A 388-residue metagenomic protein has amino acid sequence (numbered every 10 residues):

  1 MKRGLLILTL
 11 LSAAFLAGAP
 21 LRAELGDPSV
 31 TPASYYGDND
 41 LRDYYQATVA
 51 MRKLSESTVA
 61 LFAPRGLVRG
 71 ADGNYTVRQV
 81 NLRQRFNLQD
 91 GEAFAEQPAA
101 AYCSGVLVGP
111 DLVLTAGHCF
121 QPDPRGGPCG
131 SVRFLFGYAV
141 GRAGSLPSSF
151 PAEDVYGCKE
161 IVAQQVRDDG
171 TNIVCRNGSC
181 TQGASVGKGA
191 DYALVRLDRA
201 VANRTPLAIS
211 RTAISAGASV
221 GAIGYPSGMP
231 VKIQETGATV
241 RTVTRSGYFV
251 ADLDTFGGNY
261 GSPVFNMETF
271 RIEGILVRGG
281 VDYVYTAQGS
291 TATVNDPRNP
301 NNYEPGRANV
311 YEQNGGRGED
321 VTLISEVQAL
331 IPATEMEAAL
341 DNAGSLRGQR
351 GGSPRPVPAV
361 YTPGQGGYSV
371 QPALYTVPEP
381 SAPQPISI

Functional and structural regions predicted by a protein language model:
I7-F15: Bacterial N-terminal signal peptides
A19-A23: Sec/Tat signal peptide C-region and signal peptidase I cleavage site
D27-Y44, K53-Q89, V108-P110, Q121-G247 (+1 more regions): Serine endopeptidase catalytic core focused on the charge-relay Asp
E92-P110, G261: A conserved glycine-rich beta-strand in the N-terminal activation segment of trypsin-fold
V106-L107, T255-V277: Catalytic nucleophile loop of clan PA
D111, T115: Cytochrome P450 catalytic-core helices
A116-C119, P226-S227, G257, G274-D282: Short beta->alpha transition motifs characteristic of CBS
L146-S148, V277-Y368, P372-E379, P383-I386: C-terminal cap/linker of serine protease catalytic domains
